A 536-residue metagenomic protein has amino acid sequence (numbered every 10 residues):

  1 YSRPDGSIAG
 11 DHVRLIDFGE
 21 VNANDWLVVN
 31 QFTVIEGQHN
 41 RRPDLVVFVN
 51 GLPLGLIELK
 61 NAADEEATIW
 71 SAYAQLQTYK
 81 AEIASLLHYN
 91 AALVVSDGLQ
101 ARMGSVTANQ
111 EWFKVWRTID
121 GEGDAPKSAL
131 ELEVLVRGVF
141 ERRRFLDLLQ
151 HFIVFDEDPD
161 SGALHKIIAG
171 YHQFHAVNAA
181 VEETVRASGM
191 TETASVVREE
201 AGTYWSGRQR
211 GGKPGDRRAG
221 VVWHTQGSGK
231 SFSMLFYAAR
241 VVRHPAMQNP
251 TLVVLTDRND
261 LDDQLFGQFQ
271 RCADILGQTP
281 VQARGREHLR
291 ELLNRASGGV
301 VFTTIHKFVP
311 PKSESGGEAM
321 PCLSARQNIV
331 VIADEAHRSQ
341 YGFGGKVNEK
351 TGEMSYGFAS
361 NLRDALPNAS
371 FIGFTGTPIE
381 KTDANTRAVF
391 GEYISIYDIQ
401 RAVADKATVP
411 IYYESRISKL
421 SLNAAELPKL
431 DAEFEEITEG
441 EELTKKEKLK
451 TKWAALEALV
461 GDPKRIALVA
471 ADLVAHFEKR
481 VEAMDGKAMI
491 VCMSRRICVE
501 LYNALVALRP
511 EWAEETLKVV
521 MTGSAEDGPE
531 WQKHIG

Functional and structural regions predicted by a protein language model:
Y1-S228, F232-T251, D260, Q264-L276 (+5 more regions): ATP-dependent helicase/translocase motor core
V94-S96, V301-T304, V331-I332, S370-T375: Structural recognition of the conserved hydrophobic beta-strand(s) that form the central parallel beta-sheet of P-loop
T225-Q226, A359-T382, K406: Conserved helicase ATPase motor motifs in RecA-like P-loop NTPase domains
R286-V301, C322-L323, D527-G536: Conserved motor-coupling elements within RecA-like helicase/translocase cores
G298-N361: Conserved RecA-like ASCE ATPase "motif II neighborhood" in helicase/translocase motors
H306-K307, H337, T522-G536: Conserved RecA-like P-loop NTPase helicase motor core
D383-D485, Y502, V506: Interdomain helical connector at the RecA1-RecA2 junction of SF1/SF2 helicase-like NTPases
R495-M521: Conserved helicase motor "Helicase C" RecA-like lobe of SF1/SF2 P-loop NTPases
